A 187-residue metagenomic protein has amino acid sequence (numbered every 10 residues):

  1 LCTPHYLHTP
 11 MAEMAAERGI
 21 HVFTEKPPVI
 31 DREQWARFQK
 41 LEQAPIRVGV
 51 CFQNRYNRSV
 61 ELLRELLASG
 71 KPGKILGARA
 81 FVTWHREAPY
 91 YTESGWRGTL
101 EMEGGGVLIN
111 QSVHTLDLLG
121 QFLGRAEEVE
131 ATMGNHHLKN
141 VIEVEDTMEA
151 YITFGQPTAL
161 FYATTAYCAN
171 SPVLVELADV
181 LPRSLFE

Functional and structural regions predicted by a protein language model:
P4-H5, T9-R55, G70: Beta-strand-loop-alpha-helix segment that lines the small-molecule cofactor/substrate pocket of alpha/beta enzymes
H5-Y6, W84, N135, T165: Flexible, active-site-proximal loop/turn residues at the rims of small-molecule/cofactor binding pockets and catalytic
L7-H8, E87, L138, C168: Short glycine-rich, flexible loops that bind phosphorylated cofactors or substrates
H8-T9, D31, S59-V60, L116 (+1 more regions): Short, well-ordered alpha-helical microsegments
P10, R37, L62-E65, L118 (+1 more regions): Alpha-helical elements of Rossmann-like donor-binding domains used by nucleotide-donor carbohydrate transfer enzymes
F23, R47-G49, R79, E130 (+1 more regions): Structural detector of well-ordered beta-strand residues that form the stable sheet scaffold of enzyme domains
N54-V141: Predominantly a Rossmann-like dinucleotide-binding segment in NAD(P)-dependent oxidoreductases
N110, L116-E187: Contiguous beta-strand/loop segments that form the cofactor/metal-binding neighborhood of enzyme cores
